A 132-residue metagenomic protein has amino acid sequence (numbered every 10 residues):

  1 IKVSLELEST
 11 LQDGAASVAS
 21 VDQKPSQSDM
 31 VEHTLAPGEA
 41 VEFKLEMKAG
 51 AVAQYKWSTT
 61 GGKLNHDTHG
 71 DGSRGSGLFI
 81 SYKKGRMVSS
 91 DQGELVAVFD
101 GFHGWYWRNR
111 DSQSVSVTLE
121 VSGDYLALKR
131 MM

Functional and structural regions predicted by a protein language model:
I1-M132: Acidic, Ser/Thr/Pro
